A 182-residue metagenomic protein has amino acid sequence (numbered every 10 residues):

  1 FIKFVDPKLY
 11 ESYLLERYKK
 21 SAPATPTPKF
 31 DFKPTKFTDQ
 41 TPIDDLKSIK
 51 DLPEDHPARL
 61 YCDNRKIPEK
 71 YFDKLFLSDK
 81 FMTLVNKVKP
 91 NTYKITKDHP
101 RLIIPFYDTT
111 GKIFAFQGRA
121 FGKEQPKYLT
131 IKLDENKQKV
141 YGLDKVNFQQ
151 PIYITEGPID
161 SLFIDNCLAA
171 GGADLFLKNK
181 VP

Functional and structural regions predicted by a protein language model:
F1-K70: Non-catalytic accessory segments of DNA primases and related replication-initiation nucleases
F1-L14, F72-P90, K94-P100: Short, small/acidic-rich helices and loops at N termini and domain boundaries of DNA replication/processing enzymes
P23, P57, F72, F114 (+1 more regions): Residue-level detector of intrinsically disordered, flexible termini and proteolytic processing junctions
S48-E54, E69, L77-S78, T83 (+3 more regions): Generic structural "secondary-structure junction" signal
D63-F72, F114-G122: Generic detector of short, locally flexible boundary/turn motifs and exposed helical patches
M82-P182: Phosphate-handling DNA/RNA-contact segment within nucleic-acid enzymes
